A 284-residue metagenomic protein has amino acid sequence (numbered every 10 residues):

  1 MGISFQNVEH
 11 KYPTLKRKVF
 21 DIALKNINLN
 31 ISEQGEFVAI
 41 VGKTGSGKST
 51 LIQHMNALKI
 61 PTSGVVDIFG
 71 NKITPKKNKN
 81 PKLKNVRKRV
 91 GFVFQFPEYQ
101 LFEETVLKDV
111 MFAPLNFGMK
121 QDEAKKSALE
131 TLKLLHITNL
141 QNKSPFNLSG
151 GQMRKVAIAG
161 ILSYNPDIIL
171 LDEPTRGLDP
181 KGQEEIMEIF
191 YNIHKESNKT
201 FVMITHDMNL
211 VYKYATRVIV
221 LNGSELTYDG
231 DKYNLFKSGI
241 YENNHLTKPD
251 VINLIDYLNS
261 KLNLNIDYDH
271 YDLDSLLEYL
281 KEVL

Functional and structural regions predicted by a protein language model:
N56: Helix-to-loop junction immediately C-terminal to a conserved catalytic motif
G64-P75, V86: Conserved ABC transporter NBD signature motif
D122-L140: Conserved ABC ATPase "signature" region
S144-L148, Q152: Conserved ABC ATPase signature
I169-D172: Catalytic Walker B motif of ABC-type/P-loop ATPase nucleotide-binding domains
T205-H206: H-loop/switch region of ABC-family ATPase nucleotide-binding domains
E225-V251: Conserved beta-strand-loop-alpha-helix hinge in the C-terminal portion of ABC ATPase nucleotide-binding domains
